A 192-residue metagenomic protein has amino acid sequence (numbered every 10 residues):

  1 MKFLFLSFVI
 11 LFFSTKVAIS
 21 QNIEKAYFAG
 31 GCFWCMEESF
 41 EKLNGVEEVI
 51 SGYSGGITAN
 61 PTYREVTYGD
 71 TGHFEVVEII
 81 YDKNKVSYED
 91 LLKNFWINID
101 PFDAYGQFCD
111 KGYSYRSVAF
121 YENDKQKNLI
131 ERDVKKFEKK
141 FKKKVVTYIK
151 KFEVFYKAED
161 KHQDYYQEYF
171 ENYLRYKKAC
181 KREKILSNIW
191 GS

Functional and structural regions predicted by a protein language model:
L4-S14: Sec-dependent N-terminal signal peptides
I19-S192: Flexible coil/turn and secondary-structure edge motifs
